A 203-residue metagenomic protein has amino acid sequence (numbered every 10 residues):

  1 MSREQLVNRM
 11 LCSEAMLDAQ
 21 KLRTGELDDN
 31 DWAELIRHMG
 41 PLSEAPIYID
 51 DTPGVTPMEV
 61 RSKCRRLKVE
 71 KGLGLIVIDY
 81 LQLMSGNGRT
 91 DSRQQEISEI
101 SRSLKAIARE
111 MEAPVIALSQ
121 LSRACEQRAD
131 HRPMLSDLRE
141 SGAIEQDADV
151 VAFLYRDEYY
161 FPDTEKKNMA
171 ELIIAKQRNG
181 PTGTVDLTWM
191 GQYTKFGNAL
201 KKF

Functional and structural regions predicted by a protein language model:
M1, L118-Q120: Conserved H-loop
M1-G72, G86, T184-T188: Cytosolic-facing regulatory segments adjacent to core modules
N8-M10, G88-T90, R128-D130, T164-E165: Short amphipathic alpha-helical segments
L22, N30, T56-L75, R102-E112 (+1 more regions): C-terminal regions of RecA-like/P-loop NTPase motor modules
I49, D79, I116, D149 (+1 more regions): Residue-level signature of catalytic and energy-coupling elements of molecular machines, predominantly ATP/GTP-dependent
D50-D51, A117-L118, L154-Y155: Conserved beta-strand segments of the P-loop GTPase G domain that flank and frequently precede/overlap
P53, Q82, L121-R123: Active-site-proximal loop/turn and secondary-structure-junction residues that shape catalytic pockets, frequently
L73-A117: Helical hairpin unit composed of two closely spaced alpha helices linked by a short loop
